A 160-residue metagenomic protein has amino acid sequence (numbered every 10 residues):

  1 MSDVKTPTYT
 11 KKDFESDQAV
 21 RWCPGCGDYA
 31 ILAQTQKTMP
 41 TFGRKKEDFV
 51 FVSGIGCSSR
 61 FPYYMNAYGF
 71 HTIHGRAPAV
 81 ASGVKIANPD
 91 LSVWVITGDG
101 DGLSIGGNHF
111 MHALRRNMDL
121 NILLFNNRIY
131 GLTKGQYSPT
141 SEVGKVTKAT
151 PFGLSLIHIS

Functional and structural regions predicted by a protein language model:
M1-E15: Cofactor-/ligand-binding subdomain signature composed of acidic, glycine-rich, tryptophan-containing flexible loops
P7, V20-R21, N66, V93-V95 (+1 more regions): A short, structure-level motif marking secondary-structure boundaries and short turns
K12-I73: Active-site diphosphate/adenylate-binding microenvironment
P24, D99, G153: Glycine- and other small-residue-rich loops at beta-strand/loop junctions that grip anionic moieties
C57-G131: Thiamine diphosphate
V93-D101, P139-K148: Short secondary-structure transition/capping segments
Y130, K134-Y137, V143-L154: Class I SAM-dependent methyltransferase SAM-binding "motif I" and its flanking Rossmann-like core
I157-S160: Conserved small/polar residues in nucleotide/adenosyl-binding loops
